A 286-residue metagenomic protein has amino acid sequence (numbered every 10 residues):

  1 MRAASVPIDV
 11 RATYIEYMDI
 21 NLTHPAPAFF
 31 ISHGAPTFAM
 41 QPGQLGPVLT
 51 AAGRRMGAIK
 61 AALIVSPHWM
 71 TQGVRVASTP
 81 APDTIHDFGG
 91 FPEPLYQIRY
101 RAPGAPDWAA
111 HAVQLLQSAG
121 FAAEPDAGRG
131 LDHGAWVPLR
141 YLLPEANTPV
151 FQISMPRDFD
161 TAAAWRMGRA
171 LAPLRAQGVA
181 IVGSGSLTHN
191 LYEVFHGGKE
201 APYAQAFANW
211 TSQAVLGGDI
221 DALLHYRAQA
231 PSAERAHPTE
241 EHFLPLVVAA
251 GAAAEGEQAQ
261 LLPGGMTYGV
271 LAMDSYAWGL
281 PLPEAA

Functional and structural regions predicted by a protein language model:
R2-I8: Extreme N-terminal basic, low-complexity initiation segments that serve as generic localization/processing leaders
P7, Y14-E16: Short, positively charged and aromatic/hydrophobic N-terminal segments
M18-L115, A119, A123: A short aromatic-anchored loop/beta-hairpin motif
P27-I31, A61-S66, I153, L174-L187 (+1 more regions): Beta-strand elements within well-structured catalytic alpha/beta cores of enzymes that handle phosphate/sulfate esters
L45-T50, P94-I98, G130-V137, A164-M167: Short acidic (Asp/Glu) patches
L95-P103, P125, S154-T161, A233: Flexible, glycine/proline-enriched loop segments at strand-loop-helix junctions that form or flank small-ligand binding
A109-A163: Internal, conserved structured core segments that host functional sites
Q114, S118, T148-P149, F159 (+3 more regions): Surface-exposed, charge/polar-rich loops and edge strands
